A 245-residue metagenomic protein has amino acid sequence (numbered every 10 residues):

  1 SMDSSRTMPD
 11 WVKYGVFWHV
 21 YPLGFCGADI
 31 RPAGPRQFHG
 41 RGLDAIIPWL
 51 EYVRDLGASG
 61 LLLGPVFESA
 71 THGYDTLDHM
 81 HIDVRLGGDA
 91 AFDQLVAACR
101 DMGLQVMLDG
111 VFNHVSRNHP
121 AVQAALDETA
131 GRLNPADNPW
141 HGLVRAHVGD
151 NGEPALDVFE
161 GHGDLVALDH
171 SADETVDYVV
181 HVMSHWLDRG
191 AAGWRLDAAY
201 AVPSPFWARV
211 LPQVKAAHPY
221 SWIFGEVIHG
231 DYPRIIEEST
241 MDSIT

Functional and structural regions predicted by a protein language model:
S1-L108, N113-A124, T129-A130, A155 (+3 more regions): N-terminal structural segment of carbohydrate-active enzymes
S5, P48, D173, H181-V182 (+1 more regions): A generic local structural motif
K13-Y14, G57-S59, R100-L104, G190-G193 (+2 more regions): Short, well-ordered coil/turn segments that N-cap beta-strands
V16-Q37, D137-V148, D231, I236-E237 (+1 more regions): Short, charge-rich amphipathic segments
A97, V122-A130, H181-S184, D197-T245: Active-site-proximal helices and loops of the catalytic beta/alpha 8
S116-H170, S184-D188, K215-Y220, F224: Active-site region of glycoside hydrolase catalytic domains
T175-A192: A conserved hydrophobic secondary-structure block that centers on an alpha-helix together with its immediately flanking
